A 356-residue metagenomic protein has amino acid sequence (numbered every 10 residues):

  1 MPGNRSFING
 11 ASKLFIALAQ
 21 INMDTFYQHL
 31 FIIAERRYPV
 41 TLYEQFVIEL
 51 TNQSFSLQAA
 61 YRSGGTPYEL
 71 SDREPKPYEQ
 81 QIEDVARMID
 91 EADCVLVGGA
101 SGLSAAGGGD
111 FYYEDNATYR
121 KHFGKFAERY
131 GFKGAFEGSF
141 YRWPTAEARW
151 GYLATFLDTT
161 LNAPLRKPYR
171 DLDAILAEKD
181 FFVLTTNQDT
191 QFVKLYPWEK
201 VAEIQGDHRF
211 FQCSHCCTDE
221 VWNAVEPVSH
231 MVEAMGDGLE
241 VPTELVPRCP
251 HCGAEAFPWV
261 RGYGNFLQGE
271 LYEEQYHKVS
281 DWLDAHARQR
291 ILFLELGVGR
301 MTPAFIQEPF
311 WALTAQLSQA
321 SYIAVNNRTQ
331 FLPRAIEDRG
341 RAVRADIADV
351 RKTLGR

Functional and structural regions predicted by a protein language model:
M1, R5, Y27, F31-I33: Short terminal hydrophobic/aromatic SLiMs and anchors at protein ends
P2-G10, L14-I16: Extreme N-terminal basic, low-complexity initiation segments that serve as generic localization/processing leaders
A17-A19, T25: Short linear motifs in low-complexity or flexible loops
L30-R356: Conserved catalytic alpha/beta core of Sir2/sirtuin-type deacylases, generalized to analogous enzyme cores that bind
